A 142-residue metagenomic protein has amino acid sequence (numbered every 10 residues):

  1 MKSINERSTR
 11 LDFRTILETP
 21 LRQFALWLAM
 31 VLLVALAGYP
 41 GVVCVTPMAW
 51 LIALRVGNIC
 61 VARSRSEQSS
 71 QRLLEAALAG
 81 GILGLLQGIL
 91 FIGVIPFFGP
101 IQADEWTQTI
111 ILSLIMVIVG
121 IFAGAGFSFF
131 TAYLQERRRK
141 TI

Functional and structural regions predicted by a protein language model:
K2-I142: Juxtamembrane/disordered regions of integral membrane proteins
